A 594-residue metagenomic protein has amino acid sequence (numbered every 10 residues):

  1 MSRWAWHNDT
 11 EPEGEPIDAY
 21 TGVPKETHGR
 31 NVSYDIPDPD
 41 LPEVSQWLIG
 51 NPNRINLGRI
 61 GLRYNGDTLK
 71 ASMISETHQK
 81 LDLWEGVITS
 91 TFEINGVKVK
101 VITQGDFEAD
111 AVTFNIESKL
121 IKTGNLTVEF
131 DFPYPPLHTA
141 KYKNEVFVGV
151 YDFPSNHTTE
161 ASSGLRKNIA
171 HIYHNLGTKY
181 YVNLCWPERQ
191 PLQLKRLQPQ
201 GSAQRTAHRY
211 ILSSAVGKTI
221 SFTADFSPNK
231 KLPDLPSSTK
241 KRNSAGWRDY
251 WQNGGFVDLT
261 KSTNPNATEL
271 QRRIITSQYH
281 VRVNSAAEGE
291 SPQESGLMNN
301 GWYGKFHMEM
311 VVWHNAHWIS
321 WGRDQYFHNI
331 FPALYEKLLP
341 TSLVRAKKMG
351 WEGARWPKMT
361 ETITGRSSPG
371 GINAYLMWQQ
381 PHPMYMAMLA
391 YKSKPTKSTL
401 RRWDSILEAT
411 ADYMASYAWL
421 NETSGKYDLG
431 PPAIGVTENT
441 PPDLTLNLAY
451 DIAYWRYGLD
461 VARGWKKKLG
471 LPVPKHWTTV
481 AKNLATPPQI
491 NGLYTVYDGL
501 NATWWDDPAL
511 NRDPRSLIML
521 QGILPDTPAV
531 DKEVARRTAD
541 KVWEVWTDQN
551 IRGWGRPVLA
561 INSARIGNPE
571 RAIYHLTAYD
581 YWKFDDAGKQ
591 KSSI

Functional and structural regions predicted by a protein language model:
M1-G304, D324, Y335-L343: Acidic/polar, glycine-enriched structural segments that form the non-catalytic walls/loops of the carbohydrate-binding
H138, V281-E290, G304-H307, Y326 (+6 more regions): Secretory-pathway/luminal and periplasmic proteins that interact with or process carbohydrate-rich
R248-N253, V283-S295, G350-G365, W378-Y385 (+2 more regions): Active-site-adjacent bridging/hinge elements
G289-G296, T399-R402, W419-L429, L471-H476: Short, glycine/acidic-rich hinge or "gate" loops at secondary-structure transitions that mediate conformational
S291-G304, W356-N373, G430-L448, W582-S593: Acidic/His metal-coordination segments adjacent to aromatic residues that form catalytic metal sites in metalloenzymes
H307-L343, T362-G365, I372, L376-K397 (+3 more regions): Active-site core of glycosidic bond-cleaving carbohydrate-active enzymes
D404-D412: Active-site helix/loop module of the DD-peptidase/beta-lactamase fold, centered on the serine-lysine SxxK catalytic
Y413-K468: Acidic/histidine-rich catalytic neighborhood
